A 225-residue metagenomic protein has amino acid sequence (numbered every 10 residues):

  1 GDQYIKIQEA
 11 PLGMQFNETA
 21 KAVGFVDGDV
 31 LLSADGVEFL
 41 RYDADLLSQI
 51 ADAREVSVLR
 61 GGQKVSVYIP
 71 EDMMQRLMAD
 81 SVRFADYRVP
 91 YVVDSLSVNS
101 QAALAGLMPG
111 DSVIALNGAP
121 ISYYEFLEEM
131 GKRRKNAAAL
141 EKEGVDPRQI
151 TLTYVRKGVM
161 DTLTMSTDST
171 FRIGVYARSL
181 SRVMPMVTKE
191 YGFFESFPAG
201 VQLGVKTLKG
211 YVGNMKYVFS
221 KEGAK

Functional and structural regions predicted by a protein language model:
G1-M14, D45-D52, S57-S95, T162-P185: PDZ/PDZ-like peptide-tail recognition elements
N17-Y42, A102-E129, G204: Conserved PDZ fold ligand-binding element
E18, P70-E71, S220: Alpha-helix initiation/capping motif
D27, R60-G61, R156-K157: Short, ordered coil/turn segments that flank beta-strands lining enzyme active or ligand-binding pockets
V37, M74-Q75, T153-V155: Short, solvent-exposed secondary-structure boundary motifs
V37, Q63-V65, A119, V159: Short acidic/polar mixed-charge low-complexity motifs
A44-S57, E125-A139: Short, compositionally biased
D80-I114, A119-P120, E129-K225: Functional transmembrane alpha-helices
